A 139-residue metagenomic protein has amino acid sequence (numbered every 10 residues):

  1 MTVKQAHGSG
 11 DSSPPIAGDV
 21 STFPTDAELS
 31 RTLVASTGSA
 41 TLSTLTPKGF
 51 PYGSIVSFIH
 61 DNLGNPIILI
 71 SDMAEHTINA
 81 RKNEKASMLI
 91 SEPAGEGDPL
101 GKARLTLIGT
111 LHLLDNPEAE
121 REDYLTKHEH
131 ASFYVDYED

Functional and structural regions predicted by a protein language model:
M1-D139: Binding-site signature for planar aromatic cofactors or substrates
